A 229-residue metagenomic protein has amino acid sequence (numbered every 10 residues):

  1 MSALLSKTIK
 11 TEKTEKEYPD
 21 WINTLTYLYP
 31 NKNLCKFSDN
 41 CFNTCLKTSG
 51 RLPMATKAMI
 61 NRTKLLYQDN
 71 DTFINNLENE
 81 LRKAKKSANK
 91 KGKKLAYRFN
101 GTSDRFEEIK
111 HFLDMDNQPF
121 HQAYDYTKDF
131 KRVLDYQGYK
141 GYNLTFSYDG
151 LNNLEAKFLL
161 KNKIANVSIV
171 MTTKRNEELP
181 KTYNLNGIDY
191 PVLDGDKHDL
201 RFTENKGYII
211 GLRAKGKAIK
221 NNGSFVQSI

Functional and structural regions predicted by a protein language model:
M1-I229: Class I S-adenosyl-L-methionine
